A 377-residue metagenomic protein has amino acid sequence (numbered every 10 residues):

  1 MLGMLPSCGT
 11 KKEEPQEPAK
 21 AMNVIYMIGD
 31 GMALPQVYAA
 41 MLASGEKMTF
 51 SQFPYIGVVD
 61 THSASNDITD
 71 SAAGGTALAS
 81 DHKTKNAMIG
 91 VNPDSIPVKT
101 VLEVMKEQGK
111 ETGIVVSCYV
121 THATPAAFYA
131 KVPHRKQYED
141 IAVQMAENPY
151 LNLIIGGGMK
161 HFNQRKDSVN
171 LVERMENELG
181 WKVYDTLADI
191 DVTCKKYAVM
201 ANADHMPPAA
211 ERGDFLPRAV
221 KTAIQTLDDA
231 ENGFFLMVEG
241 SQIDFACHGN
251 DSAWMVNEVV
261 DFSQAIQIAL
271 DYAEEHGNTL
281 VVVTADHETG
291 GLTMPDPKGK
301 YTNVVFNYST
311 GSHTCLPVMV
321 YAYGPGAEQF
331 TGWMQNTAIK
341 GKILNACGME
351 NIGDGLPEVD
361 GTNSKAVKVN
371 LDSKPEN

Functional and structural regions predicted by a protein language model:
M4-S7: C-terminal motif of bacterial Sec signal peptides marking the signal peptidase cleavage site
G9-R165, V169-V183, L187-D189, E288-N377: N-terminal catalytic scaffold of extracellular/periplasmic and nuclease hydrolases that process anionic headgroups
Y26, I154, V199-A201, F235-E239 (+1 more regions): Structural motif
L34, V260-G299: Metal-dependent active-site segment of extracytoplasmic phospho-/sulfohydrolases and closely related
D81-N86, A198-P208, D244-N250, Y321 (+1 more regions): Gly-rich Lys/Arg/Thr-decorated short loops/hinges at beta-loop-alpha junctions or inter-strand turns that position
A123-Y129, A203-P208, V220-I224, D228-G233 (+1 more regions): Active-site His/acidic residue clusters
W181-Y184, G213-D228: A Trp-anchored, charged/polar loop motif used as the substrate-binding/catalytic surface of acyl/ester-handling
W254-L270, Y301-T314: Gly/Ser/Thr-rich active-site loops/lids in small-molecule metabolic enzymes that frequently grip phosphoryl groups
